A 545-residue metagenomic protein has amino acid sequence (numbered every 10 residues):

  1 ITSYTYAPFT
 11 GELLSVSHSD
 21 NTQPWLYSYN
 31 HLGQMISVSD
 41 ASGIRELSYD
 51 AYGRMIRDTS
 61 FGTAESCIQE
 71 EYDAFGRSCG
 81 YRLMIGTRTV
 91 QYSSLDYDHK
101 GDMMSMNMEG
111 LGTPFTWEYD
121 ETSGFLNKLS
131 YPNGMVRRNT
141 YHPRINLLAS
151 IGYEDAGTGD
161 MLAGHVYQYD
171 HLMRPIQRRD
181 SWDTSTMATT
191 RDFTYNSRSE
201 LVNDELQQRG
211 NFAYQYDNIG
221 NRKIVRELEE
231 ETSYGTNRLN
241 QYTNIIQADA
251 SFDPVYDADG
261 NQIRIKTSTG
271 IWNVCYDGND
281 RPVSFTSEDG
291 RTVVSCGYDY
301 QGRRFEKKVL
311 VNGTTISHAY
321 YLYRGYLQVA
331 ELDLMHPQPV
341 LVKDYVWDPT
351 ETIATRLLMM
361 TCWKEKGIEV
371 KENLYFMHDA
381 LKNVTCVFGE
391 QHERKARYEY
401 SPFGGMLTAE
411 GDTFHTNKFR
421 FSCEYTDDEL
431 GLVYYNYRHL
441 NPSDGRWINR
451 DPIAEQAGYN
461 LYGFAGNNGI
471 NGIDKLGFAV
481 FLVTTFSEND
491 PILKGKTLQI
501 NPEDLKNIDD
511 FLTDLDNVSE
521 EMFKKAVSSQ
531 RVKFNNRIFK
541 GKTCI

Functional and structural regions predicted by a protein language model:
I1-Y6, L14-N21, S37-G43, R57-A64 (+23 more regions): Beta-turn initiation residues at beta-strand->coil junctions
Y4, P8, W25, E121 (+3 more regions): A motif-centric feature for acidic-aromatic and gly/ser/thr-rich catalytic loops and repeats
Y4-T5, Y27, L47, E70 (+18 more regions): A residue-level detector for well-ordered beta-strand positions
A7-P8, N30, D50, D73 (+17 more regions): Short, acidic, Ser/Thr-enriched surface-loop or helix-capping motifs
Q215-I224, Y323, L381: A surface-exposed, glycine/aromatic-enriched loop/edge motif typical of exported proteins
Q391-L407, E429-L432, N436-V480: Short turn/helix-capping motifs enriched in Asx and small/polar residues
F481-I545: Catalytic toxin/effector domains delivered as secreted proteins or via bacterial secretion systems
